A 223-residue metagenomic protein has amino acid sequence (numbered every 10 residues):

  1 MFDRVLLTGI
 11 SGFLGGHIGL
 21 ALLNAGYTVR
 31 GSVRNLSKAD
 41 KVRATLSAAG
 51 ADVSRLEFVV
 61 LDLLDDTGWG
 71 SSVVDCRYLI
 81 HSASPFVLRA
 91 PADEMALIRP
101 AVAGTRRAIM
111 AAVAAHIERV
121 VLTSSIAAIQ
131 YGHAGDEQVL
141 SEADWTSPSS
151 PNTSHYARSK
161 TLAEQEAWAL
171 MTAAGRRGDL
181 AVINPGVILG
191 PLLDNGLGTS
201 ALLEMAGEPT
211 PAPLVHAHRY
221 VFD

Functional and structural regions predicted by a protein language model:
F2-Y27, S32: N-terminal Rossmann NAD(P)H-binding glycine-rich loop of SDR-like oxidoreductase domains
L36-K38, S47-A103: NAD(P)H-binding glycine-rich loop region in Rossmannoid oxidoreductase-like domains and their noncatalytic homologs
H81, P85, A90-Y156: Conserved Rossmann-fold NAD(P)-dependent oxidoreductase catalytic core, especially the SDR/UDP-sugar
A90, S147-N152, N195-F222: A conserved pocket-lining segment of Rossmann-fold NAD(P)-dependent short-chain dehydrogenase/reductase
I129-Q130, G178-T199: Flexible, glycine-rich beta-alpha linker
S150-L180: Active-site Tyr-X1-5-Lys
